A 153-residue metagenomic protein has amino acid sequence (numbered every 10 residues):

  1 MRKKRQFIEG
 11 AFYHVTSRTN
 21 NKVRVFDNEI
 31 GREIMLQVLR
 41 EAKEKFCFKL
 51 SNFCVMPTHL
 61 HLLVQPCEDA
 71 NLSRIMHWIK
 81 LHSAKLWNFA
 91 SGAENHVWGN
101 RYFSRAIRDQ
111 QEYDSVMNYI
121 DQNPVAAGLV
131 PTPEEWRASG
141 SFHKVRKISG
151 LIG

Functional and structural regions predicted by a protein language model:
M1-G153: Short catalytic/metal-binding and nucleic-acid-binding patches
